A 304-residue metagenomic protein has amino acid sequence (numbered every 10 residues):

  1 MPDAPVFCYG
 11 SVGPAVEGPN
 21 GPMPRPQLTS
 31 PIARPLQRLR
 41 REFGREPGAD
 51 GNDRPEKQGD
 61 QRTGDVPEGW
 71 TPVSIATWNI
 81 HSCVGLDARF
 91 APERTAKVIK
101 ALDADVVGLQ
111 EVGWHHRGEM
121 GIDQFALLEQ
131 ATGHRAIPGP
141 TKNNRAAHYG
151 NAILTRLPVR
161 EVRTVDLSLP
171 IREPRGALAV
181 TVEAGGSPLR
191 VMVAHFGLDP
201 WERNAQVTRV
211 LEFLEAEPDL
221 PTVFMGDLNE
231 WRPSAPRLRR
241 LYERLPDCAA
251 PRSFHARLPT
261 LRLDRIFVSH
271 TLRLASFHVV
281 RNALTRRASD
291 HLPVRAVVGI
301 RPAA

Functional and structural regions predicted by a protein language model:
P2-V106, G118, Q130-A131, R135-P138 (+1 more regions): Active-site regions of metal-assisted phosphoester/phosphodiester hydrolases, unifying DNase/endonuclease modules
L86, W114-F125: Membrane-embedded segments
G108-G113: A short beta-strand-loop structural module common to alpha/beta enzyme folds
